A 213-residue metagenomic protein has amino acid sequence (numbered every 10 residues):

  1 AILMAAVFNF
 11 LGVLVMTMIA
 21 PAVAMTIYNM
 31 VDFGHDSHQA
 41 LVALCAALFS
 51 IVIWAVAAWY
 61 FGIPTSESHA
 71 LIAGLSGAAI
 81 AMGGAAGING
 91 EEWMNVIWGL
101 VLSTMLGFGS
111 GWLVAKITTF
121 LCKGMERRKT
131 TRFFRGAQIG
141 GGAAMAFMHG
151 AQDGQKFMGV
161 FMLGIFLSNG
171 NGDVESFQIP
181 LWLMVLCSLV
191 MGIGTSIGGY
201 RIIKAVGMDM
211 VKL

Functional and structural regions predicted by a protein language model:
A1-L213: Multi-pass alpha-helical transmembrane bundle typical of ion/small-solute transporters and intramembrane aspartyl
